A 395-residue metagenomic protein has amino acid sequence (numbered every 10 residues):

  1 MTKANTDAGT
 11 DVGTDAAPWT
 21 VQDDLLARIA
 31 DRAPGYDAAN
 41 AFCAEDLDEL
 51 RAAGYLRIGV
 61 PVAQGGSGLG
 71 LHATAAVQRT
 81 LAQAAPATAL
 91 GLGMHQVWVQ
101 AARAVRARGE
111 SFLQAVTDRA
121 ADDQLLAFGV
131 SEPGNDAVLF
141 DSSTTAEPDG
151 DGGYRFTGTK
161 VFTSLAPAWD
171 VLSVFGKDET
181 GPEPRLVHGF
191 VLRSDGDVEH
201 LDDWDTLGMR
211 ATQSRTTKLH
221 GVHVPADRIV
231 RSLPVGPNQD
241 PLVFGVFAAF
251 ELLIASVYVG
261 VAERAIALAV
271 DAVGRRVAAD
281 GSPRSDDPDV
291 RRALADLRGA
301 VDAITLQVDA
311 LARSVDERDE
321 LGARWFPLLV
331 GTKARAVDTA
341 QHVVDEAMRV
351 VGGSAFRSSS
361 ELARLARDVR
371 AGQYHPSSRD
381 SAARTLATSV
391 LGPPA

Functional and structural regions predicted by a protein language model:
K3, D7-D11, D15: Asp/Glu-rich intrinsically disordered low-complexity tracts
A30, P34-D37, D302-R335, M348-F356: C-terminal helix-coil-helix/basic helical segment that borders enzyme active sites and/or dimer interfaces and provides
A44-R51, I58-T159, S164: Glycine-rich flavin
T159-H200: A short core secondary-structure module
V161-A166, F250-L253, G372-H375: Glycine-rich phosphate/pyrophosphate-binding beta-alpha loops
T206-V301: Glycine-rich beta->alpha junctions and the first turn(s) of the following alpha-helix
G260, A295-D302, V330, A334-Q341 (+2 more regions): Generic structural signal for well-ordered, non-transmembrane alpha-helical segments in soluble/cytosolic regions
G353-A395: Glycine-rich phosphate/cofactor-binding loops in nucleotide/flavin-utilizing enzymes
